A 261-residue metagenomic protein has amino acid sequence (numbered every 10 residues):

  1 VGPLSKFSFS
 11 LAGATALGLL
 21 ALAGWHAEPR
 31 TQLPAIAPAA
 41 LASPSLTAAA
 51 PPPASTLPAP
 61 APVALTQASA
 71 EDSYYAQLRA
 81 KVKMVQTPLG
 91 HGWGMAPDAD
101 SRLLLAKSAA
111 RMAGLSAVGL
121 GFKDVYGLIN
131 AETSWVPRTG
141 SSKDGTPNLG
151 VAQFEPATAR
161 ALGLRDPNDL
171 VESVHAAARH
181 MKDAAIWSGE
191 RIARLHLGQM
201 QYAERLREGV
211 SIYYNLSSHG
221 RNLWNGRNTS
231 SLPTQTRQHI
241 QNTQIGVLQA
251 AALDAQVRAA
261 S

Functional and structural regions predicted by a protein language model:
G2-A96, V136, R160-S261: Non-catalytic cell-wall polysaccharide-engagement segments
G92-A106: Glycine-rich short-loop/terminal segments
A99, K123, T133, A152-T158 (+1 more regions): Acidic/His-rich structured neighborhood in mature extracellular/periplasmic domains
L105, L120, G127, A176 (+1 more regions): Charged catalytic carboxylate motif
L105-A113: Amphipathic, Lys/Arg- and hydrophobic-enriched alpha-helical face
V118-G127, L149, M200-I212: Alpha-helical scaffolds flanking conserved acidic
G119-G145: Secreted/periplasmic proteins that engage bacterial cell-wall peptidoglycan
G140-A161: Short, surface-exposed glycine/acidic/tryptophan-bearing loops
